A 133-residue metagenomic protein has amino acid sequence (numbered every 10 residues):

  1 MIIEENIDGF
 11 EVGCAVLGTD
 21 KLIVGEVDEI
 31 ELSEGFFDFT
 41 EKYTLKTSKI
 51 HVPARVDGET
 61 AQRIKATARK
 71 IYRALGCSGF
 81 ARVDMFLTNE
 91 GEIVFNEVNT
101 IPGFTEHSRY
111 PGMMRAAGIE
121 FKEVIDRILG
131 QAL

Functional and structural regions predicted by a protein language model:
M1-A66, L87, E92-V94: Phosphate-binding site of ATP-dependent enzymes
D57-L133: ATP-dependent carboxylate activation and anion-phosphoryl transfer catalytic cores that bind Mg-ATP to form
